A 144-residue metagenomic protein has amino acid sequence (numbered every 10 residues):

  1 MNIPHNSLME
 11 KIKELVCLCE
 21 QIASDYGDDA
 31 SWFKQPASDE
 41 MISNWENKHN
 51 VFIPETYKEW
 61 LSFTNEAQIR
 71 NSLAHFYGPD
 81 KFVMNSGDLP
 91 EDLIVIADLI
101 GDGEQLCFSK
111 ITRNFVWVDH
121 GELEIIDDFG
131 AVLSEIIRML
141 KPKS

Functional and structural regions predicted by a protein language model:
M1, K143-S144: Short intrinsically disordered terminal tails
M1-T112: A surface-exposed partner-binding patch
N71-L73, R113, L133-I136, K143: Short, charged/polar low-complexity linear motifs in solvent-exposed/disordered segments
E104-L106, W117, I126-D127, K141: Short helix/loop capping segments that flank catalytic or ligand/cofactor-binding pockets
I111, V118-L123: Secondary-structure transition/turn motif
E122-P142: Compact, glycine/acidic-enriched structural inserts
